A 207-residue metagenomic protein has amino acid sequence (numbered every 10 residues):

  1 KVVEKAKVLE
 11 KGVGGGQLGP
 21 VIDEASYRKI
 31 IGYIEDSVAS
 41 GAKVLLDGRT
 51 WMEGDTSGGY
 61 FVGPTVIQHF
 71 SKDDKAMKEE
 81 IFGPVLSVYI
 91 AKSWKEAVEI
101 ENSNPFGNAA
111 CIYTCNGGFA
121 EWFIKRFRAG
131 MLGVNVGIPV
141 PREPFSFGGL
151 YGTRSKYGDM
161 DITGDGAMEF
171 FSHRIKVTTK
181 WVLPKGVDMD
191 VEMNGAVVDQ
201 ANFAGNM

Functional and structural regions predicted by a protein language model:
K7, S57, F61-M207: Conserved C-terminal structural/oligomerization subdomain of aldehyde/semialdehyde dehydrogenase
G12-G15: PAS and related sensory helical modules
V21-I31: Short beta-strand to alpha-helix junction loop
I22, L45-G48, I112-Y113: Short beta-strand segments
G48-D55, P139: Short, solvent-exposed loop/turn elements at beta->coil junctions and helix N-caps that rim active or binding pockets
